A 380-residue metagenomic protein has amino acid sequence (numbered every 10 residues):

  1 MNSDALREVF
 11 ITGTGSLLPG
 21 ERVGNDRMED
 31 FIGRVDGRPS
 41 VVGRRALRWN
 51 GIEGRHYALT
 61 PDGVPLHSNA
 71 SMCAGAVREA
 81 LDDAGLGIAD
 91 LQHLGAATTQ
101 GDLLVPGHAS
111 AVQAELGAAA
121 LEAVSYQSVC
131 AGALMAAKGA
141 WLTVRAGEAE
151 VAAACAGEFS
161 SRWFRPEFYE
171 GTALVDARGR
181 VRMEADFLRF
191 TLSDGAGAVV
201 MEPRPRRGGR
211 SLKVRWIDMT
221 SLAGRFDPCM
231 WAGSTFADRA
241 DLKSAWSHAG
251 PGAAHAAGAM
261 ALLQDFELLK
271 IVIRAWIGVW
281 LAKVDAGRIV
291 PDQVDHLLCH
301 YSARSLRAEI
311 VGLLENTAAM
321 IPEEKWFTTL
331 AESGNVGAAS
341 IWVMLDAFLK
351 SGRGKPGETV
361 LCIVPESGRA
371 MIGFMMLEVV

Functional and structural regions predicted by a protein language model:
N2-H67, G179-I271, P365, M376-V380: Condensing-enzyme catalytic core mediating Claisen C-C bond formation in acyl metabolism
N2-S3, A70, A74, Q100-D102 (+5 more regions): Claisen-condensing/thiolase-fold acyl-transfer catalytic domains that form or cleave C-C bonds in fatty acid
T12-G15, Q127, A152-E158, M201 (+1 more regions): Short beta-strand segments
R22-V23, V105-G107, K138, W163-Y169 (+2 more regions): Short acidic, glycine/serine/threonine-rich loops at helix termini
G75-A76, A84, I88-Q100: Membrane helical hairpin/interfacial module
A89-A97, P291-H300: Short glycine-rich phosphate-binding loop at a beta-alpha junction
E148-F168, L222-M230, A303: Acyl-CoA/ACP chain-elongation machinery
S161-M183: Short, flexible helix-coil linker/hinge segments at the edges of structured domains or between repeats
